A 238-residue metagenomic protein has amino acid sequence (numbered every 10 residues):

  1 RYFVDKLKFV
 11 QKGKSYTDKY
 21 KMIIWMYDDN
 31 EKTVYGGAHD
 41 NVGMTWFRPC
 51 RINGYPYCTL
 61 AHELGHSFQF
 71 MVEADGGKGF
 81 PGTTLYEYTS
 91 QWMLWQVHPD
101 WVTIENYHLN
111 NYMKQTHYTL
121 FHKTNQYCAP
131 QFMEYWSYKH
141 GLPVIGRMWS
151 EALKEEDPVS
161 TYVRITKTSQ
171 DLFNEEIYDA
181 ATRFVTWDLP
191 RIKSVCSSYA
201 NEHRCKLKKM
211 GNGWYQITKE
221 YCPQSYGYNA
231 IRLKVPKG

Functional and structural regions predicted by a protein language model:
R1, T17-K21, Y127, P143-R147 (+3 more regions): Aromatic-enriched hydrophobic runs in primary sequence
R1-G82, T89-S90, D100-W101: Juxtacatalytic substrate-recognition/specificity segment
D5, D18-I23, E31-K32, D40-W46 (+5 more regions): Generic structural motif recognizing short loop/turn segments at the entrances and edges of beta-strands
A38-D40, G54-T59, A74-P143, W149-F184 (+1 more regions): Acidic/His/Gly-enriched intrinsically disordered linker/tail segments that often contain short helix/coil "MoRF-like"
E155-G238: Beta/coil-rich, acidic/histidine-enriched accessory regions frequently appended to metallopeptidases
